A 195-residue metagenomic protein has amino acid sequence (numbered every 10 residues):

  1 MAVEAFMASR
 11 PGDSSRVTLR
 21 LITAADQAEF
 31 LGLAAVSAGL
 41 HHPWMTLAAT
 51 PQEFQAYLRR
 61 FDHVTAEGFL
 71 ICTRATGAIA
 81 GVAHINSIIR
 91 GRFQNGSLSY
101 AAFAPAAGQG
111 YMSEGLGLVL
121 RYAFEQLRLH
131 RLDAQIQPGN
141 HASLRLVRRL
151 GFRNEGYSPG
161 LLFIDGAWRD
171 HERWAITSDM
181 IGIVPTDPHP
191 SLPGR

Functional and structural regions predicted by a protein language model:
M1-A38, G68, C72-R195: Acyl-donor (CoA/ACP) binding surface of acyl/acetyltransferases
G39-L58: Conserved GNAT-fold acetyl-CoA-binding loop/helix
A49-E53, D62, A101-A102, S191: Juxtamembrane/interface motifs at transmembrane-helix termini
Y57-R60, Y122: A generic secondary-structure signal
R59-L70: A short helix-loop-beta-strand connector motif used in the catalytic cores of GNAT acetyltransferases and, in some
